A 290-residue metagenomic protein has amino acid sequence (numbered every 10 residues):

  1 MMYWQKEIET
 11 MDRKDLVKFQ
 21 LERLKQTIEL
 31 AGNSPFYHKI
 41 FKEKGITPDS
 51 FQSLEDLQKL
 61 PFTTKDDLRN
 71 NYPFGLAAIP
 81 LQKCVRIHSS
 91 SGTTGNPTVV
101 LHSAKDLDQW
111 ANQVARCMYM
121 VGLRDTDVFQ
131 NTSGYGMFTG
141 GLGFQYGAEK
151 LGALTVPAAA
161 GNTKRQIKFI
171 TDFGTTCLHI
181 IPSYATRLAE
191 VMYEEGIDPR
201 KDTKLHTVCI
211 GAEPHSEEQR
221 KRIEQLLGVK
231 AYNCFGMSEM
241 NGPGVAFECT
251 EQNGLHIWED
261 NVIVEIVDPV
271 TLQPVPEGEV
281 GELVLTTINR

Functional and structural regions predicted by a protein language model:
M1-S89, G95-N112, R116-M120: Nucleotide 5′-phosphate-binding alpha/beta core
A31, S90, F129, L178 (+2 more regions): Residue-level signal for inorganic ion chemistry
S103-C117, V128-R187: AMP-binding/adenylate-forming
L123-D127: Short helix-loop-beta connector
V128-Q130, E195-H215: Conserved helix-loop-beta element of the AMP-binding
L151-G152, F173, K204, L226-K230: Short, structured coil segments at secondary-structure junctions
A185-K204, K221-L226: Adenylate-forming
H206, H215-R290: Conserved AMP-binding/adenylate-forming
